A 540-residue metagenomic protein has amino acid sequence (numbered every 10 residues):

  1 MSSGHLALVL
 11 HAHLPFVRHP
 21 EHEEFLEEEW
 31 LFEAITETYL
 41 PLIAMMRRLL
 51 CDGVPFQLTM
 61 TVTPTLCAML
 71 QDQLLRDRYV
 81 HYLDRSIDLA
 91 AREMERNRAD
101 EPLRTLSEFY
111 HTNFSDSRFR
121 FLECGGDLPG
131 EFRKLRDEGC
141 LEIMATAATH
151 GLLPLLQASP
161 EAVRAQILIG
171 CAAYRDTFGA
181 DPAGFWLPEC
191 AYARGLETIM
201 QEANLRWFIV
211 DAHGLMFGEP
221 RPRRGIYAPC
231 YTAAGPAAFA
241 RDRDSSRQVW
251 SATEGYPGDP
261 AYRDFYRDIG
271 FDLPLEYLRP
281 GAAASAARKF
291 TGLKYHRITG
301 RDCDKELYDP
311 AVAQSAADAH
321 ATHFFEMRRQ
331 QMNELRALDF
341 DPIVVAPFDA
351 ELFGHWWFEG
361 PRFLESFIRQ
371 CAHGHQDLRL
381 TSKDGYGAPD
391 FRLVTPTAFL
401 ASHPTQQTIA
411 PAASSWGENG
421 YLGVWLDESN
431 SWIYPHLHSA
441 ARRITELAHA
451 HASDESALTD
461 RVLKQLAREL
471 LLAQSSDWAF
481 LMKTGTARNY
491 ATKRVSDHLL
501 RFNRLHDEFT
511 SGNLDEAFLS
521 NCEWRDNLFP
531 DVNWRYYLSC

Functional and structural regions predicted by a protein language model:
S2, R47-P55, G126-M144, R164 (+2 more regions): Acidic (Asp/Glu)-rich catalytic clusters
S2-P55, V62-T105, P220-L380, Y386-C540: Active-site and substrate-binding clefts of carbohydrate-active enzymes
T61-L66, A147-T149, G184-A193, H213 (+1 more regions): Short, solvent-exposed turn/loop segments enriched in Gly/Ser/Thr/Pro and often Arg
L74, R78-D137, I143-Q157: Active-site-proximal, glycine-rich beta->alpha crossover segments in alpha/beta enzymes that shape flexible
L152, R206-G218, L393-T395: His/Asp/Glu-enriched short active-site or ligand-binding loop at hydrolase and phosphoryl-transfer sites
P160-L187, M327-P347: CE4/NodB-like, metal-dependent polysaccharide N-deacetylase domain that modifies extracellular/periplasmic N-acetylated
D181-Y192, D349-F353, A487: Conserved short loop/turn motifs at secondary-structure junctions
A191, L196-L205, R221: Hydrophobic, small-residue-rich alpha-helical packing segments that form membrane-like cores
